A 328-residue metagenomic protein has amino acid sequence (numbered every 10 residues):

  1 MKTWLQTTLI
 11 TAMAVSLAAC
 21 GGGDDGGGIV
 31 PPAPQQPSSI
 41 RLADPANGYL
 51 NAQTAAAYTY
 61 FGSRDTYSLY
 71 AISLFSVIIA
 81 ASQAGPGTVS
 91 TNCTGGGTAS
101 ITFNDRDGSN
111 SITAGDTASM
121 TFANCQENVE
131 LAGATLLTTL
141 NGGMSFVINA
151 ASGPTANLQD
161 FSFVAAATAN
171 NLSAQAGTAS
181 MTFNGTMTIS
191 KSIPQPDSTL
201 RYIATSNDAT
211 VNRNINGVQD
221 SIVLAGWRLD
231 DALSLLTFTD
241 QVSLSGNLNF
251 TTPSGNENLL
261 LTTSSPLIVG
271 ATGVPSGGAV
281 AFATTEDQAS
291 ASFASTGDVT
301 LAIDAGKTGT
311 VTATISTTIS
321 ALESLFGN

Functional and structural regions predicted by a protein language model:
M1-T8: Bacterial N-terminal signal peptides that target proteins for export
V15-A19: C-terminal motif of bacterial Sec signal peptides marking the signal peptidase cleavage site
G21-D25: Bacterial signal peptide processing site
G26-N328: Low-complexity, intrinsically disordered segments exposed to solvent
